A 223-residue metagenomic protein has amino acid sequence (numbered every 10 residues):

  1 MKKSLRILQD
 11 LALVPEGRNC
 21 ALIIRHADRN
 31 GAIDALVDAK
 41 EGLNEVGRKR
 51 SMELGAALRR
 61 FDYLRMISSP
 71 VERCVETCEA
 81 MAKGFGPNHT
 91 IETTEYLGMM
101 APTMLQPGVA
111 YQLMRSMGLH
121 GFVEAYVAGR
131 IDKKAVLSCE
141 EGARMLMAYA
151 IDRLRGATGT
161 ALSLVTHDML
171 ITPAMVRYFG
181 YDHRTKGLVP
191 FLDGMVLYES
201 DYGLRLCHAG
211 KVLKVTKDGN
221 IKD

Functional and structural regions predicted by a protein language model:
M1-T94, I131, A135, D182-H208: Active-site-proximal alpha-helix that buttresses catalytic centers in soluble enzyme cores
I7-D10, A57, L113-S116, A125 (+3 more regions): Charge-rich, solvent-exposed alpha-helical interaction surfaces
L11-A12, R144-L206: Active-site-adjacent alpha-helix immediately C-terminal to a catalytic or transition-state-stabilizing loop
D34-L36, E79, T103-G108, R177 (+1 more regions): Short aromatic-enriched loop/helix-cap "lid" or pocket-rim segments at secondary-structure transitions that line
P70-C74, L97, T166, L170: Short, conserved alpha-helical segments within structured domains
I91-L137: Low-complexity, serine/threonine/proline-enriched polar segments
K133-A148: Conserved nucleotide-sugar donor-binding subdomain of glycosyltransferases
G210-D223: Acidic, His/Gly-rich catalytic cores of divalent-metal-dependent hydrolytic chemistry
